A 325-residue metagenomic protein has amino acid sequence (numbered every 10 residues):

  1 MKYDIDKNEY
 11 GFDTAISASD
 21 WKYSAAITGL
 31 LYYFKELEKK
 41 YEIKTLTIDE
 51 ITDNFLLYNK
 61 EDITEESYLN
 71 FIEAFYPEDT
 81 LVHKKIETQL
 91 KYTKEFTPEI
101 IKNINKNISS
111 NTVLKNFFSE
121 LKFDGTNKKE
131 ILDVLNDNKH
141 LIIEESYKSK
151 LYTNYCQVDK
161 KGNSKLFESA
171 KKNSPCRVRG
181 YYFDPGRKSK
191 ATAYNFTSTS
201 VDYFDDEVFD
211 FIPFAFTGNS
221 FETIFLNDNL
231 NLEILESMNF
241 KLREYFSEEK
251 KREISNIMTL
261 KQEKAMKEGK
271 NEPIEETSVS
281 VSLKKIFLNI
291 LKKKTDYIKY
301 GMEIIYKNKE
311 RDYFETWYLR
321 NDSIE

Functional and structural regions predicted by a protein language model:
M1-Y152, L319: Conserved small-residue
I16, C176-V178, D312: Alpha-helical structural elements
F34, S146, L242, F246 (+1 more regions): Hydrophobic, Leu/Ile/Phe/Ala-enriched alpha-helical segments that form helix-helix packing faces
I63, E95, N105, S109 (+5 more regions): Alpha-helix boundary/N-cap detector
P77, P98, P175, P213 (+2 more regions): Proline-rich intrinsically disordered, low-complexity coils
K102-T259: Basic, glycine-/proline-tolerant helical and adjacent loop/strand elements that line or dock onto nucleic-acid
R252-E325: Intrinsically disordered, low-complexity regulatory regions
